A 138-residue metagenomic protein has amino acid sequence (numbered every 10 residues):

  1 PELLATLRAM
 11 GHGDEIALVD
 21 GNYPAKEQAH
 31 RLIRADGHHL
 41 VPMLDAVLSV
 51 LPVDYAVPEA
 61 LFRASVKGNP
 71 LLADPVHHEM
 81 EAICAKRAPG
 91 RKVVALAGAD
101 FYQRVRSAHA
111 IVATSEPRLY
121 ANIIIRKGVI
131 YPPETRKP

Functional and structural regions predicted by a protein language model:
P1-A5, L32-V47, R136: Gly/Ser/Thr-rich active-site loops/lids in small-molecule metabolic enzymes that frequently grip phosphoryl groups
P1-R34: Long, hydrophobic N-terminal alpha-helical segment
T6, M10-G13, A46-D54, E79-R87 (+1 more regions): Change "in soluble alpha/beta enzymes" to "in soluble alpha/beta proteins
D14-A17, R31-L32, D54-R63, R91-V94 (+2 more regions): Structural motif
A25-Q28, P42, P133: Short acidic/glycine-rich loop or secondary-structure boundary segments that cap or lie
H38-R63: Short hydrophobic interaction/assembly module
A64-N69: Long, position-biased, composition-driven segments near the start of the mature protein
P70-P138: Glycine-rich, aromatic-bearing surface loops/beta-hairpins
